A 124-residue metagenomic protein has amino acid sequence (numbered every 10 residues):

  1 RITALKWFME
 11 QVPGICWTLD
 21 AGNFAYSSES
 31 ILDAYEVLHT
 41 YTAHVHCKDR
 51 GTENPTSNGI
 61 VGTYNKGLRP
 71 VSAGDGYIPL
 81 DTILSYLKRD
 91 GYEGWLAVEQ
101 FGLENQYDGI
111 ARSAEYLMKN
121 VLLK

Functional and structural regions predicted by a protein language model:
I2-L19, N23-K124: Histidine-acidic metal/acid-base catalytic patches
